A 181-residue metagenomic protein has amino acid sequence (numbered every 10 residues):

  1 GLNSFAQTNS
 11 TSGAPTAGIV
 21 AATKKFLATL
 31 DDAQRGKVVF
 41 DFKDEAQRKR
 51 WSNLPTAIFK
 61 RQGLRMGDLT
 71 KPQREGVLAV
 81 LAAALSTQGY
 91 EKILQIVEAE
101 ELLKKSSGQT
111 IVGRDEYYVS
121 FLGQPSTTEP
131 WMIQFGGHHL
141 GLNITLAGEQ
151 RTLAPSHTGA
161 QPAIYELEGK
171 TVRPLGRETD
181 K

Functional and structural regions predicted by a protein language model:
G1-F5: C-terminal segment of classical bacterial N-terminal signal peptides
Q7-K71: N-terminal mature-domain "stem" immediately C-terminal to a signal peptide or N-terminal signal-anchor/transmembrane
G13, K49, N53-K181: Acidic/His-rich structured neighborhood in mature extracellular/periplasmic domains
